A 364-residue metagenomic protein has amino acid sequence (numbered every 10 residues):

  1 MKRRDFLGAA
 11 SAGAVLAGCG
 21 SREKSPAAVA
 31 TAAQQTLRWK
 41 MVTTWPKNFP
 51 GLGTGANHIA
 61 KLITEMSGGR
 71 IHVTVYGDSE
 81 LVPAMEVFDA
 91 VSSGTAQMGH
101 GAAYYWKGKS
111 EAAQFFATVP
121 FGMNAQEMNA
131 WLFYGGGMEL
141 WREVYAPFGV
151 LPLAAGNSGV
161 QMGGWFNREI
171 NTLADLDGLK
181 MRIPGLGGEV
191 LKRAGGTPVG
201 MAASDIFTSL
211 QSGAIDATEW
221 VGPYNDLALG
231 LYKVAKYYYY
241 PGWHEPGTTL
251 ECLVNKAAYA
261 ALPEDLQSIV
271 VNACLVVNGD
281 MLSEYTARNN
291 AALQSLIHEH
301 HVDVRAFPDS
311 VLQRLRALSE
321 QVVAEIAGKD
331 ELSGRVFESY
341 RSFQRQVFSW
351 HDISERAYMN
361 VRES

Functional and structural regions predicted by a protein language model:
K2-M128, M138, E143-S364: N-terminal secretory/targeting leader peptides
Y134: Acidic, metal/ion-coordinating pockets
